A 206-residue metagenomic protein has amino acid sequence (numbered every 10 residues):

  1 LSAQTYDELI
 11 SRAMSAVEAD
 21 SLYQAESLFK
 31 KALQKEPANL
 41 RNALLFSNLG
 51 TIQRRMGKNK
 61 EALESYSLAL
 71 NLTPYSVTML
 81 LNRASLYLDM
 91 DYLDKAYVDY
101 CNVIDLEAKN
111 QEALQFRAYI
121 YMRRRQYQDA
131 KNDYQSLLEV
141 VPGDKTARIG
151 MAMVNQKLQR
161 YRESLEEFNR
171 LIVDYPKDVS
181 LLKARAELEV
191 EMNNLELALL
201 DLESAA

Functional and structural regions predicted by a protein language model:
L1-N48, R55: N-terminal leader/linker segments that initiate helical-solenoid repeat arrays
Y6, L40-L44, V77-T78, Q111-E112 (+2 more regions): Helix-start (N-cap) detector for alpha-helical repeat units in TPR-like alpha-solenoids, especially tetratricopeptide
E18-A19, I52-R55, D89-M90, R123-R124 (+2 more regions): Register position in tetratricopeptide repeats
P37-L40, P74, A108, P142 (+1 more regions): Short coil turns that delineate tetratricopeptide repeat
L44-N48, N82, F116, G150 (+1 more regions): Canonical tetratricopeptide repeat
